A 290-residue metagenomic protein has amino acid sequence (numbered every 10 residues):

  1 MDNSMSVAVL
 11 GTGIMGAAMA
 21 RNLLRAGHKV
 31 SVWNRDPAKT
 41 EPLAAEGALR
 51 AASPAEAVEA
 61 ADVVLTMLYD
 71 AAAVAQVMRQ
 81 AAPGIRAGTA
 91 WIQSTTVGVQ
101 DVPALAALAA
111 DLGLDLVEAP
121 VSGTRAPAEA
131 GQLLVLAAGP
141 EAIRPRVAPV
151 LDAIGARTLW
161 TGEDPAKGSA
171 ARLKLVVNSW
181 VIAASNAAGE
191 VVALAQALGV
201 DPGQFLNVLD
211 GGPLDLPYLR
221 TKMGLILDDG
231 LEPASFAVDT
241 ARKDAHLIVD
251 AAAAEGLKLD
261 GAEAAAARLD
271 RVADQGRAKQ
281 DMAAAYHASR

Functional and structural regions predicted by a protein language model:
M1-T66, T89, R125, R157-L159: NAD(P)+-binding Rossmann beta1-loop-alpha1 motif at the extreme N-terminus of oxidoreductases
M19-A20, K39, L105, V150 (+1 more regions): Hydrophobic residues within alpha-helices that form the first helical element adjacent to the glycine-rich loop
P54-L114: Rossmann-fold NAD(P) dinucleotide-binding segment
V97-S179: Rossmann-fold dinucleotide-binding core
A130-G131, V135-A137, L159, E163-L198 (+2 more regions): Active-site-proximal catalytic alpha-helix in oxidoreductases
G168-A171, W180, Y218-A278: Interdomain hinge/lid region at the active-site interface of Rossmann-like NAD(P)-dependent oxidoreductases
Q275-R290: NAD(P)-dependent dehydrogenase/reductase Rossmann-like domain
